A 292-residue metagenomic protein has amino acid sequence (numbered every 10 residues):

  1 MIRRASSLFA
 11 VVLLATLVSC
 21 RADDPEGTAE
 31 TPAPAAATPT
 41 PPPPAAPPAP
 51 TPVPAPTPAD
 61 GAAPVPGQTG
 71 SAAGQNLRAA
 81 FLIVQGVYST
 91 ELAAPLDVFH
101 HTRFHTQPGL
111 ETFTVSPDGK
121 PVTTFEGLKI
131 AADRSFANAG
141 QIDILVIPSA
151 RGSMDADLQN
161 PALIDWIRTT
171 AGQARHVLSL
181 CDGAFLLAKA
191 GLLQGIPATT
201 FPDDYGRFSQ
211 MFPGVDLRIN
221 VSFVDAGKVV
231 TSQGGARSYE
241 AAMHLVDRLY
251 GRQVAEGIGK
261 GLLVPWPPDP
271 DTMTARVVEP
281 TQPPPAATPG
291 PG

Functional and structural regions predicted by a protein language model:
M1-F9: Bacterial N-terminal signal peptides that target proteins for export
I2, R21-V177, F185-K189, G206 (+2 more regions): Extended, subdomain-level signal for the structured scaffold at the beginning of enzyme domains
T16-S19: C-terminal motif of bacterial Sec signal peptides marking the signal peptidase cleavage site
N76-A80, P197, K228: Residues that mark the start of a beta-strand
L192-R207: Short, glycine-/small-residue-rich phosphate/pyrophosphate-handling segment
M211-P213: A short, charged helix-loop
G227-G234: A short glycine-threonine-serine/GTX helix/turn-capping micro-motif
